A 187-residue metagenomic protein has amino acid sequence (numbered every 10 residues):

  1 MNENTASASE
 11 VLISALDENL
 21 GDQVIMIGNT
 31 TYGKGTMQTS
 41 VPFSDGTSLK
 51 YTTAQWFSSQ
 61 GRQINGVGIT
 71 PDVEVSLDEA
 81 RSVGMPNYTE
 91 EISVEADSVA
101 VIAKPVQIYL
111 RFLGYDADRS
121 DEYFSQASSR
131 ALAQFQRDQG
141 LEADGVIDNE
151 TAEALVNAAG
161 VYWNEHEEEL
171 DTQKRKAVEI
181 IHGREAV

Functional and structural regions predicted by a protein language model:
M1-T5, D17-L20, G28-T31, L77 (+4 more regions): Sec/Tat-exported extracytoplasmic proteins
M1-V83: Conserved acidic, small-residue-rich alpha-beta core segments centered on
N4, S98, H166-E169: Catalytic cores of large soluble enzymes that bind and process phosphate-bearing ligands
E10-N19, S59-G66, A80, G84-N87 (+1 more regions): Intrinsically disordered, Ser/Thr/Pro/Gly-rich linkers and terminal tails that flank and connect PDZ domains
V24, S125, L170: Glycine-rich, flexible loop segments associated with nucleotide phosphate handling
S44-T53, L132, R137-A143, W163-E168: Short, structured secondary-structure boundary patches
T89-S93: Extracellular/periplasmic ectodomains of large secreted or surface enzymes and adhesion receptors
V94-V146, T151-G160: A short amphipathic alpha-helical interaction element
